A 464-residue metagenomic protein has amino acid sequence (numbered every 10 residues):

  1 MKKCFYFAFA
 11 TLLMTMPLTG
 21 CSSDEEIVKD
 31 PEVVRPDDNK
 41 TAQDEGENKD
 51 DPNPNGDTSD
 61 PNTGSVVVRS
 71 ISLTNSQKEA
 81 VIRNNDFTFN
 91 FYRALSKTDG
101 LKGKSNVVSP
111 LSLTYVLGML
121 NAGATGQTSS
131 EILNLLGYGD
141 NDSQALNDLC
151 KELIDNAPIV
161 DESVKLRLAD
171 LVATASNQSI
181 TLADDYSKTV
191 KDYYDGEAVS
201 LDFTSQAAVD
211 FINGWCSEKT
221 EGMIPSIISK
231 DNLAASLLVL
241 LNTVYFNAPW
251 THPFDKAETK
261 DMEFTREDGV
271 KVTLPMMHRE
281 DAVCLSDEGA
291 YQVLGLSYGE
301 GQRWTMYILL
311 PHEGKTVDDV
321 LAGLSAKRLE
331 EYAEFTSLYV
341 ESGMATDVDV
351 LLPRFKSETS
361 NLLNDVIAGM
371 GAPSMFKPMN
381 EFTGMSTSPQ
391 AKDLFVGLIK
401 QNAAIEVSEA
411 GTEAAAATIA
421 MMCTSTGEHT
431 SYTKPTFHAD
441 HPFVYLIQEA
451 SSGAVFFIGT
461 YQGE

Functional and structural regions predicted by a protein language model:
M1-C4, S22: Positively charged n-region of N-terminal signal peptides that target proteins for export
F7-L13: Sec-dependent N-terminal signal peptides
M16-G20: C-terminal motif of bacterial Sec signal peptides marking the signal peptidase cleavage site
C21-D202: Detector for small/aliphatic-rich hydrophobic stretches
D24, D37, D44-N53, K230 (+3 more regions): Soluble, non-membrane globular domain cores that form compact, hydrophobic packing and curved binding surfaces
Q43, G56-S65, Q390-D393, I399-E406 (+3 more regions): Non-catalytic interaction/Regulatory regions outside core domains
G103, S143-D319, F335-H429: Non-catalytic, conformational "gating/processing" segments within enzyme and secreted inhibitor domains
S105-S129, G295-S297, S431-E464: Feature captures eukaryotic membrane-trafficking machinery centered on endolysosomal pathways and lysosome-related
